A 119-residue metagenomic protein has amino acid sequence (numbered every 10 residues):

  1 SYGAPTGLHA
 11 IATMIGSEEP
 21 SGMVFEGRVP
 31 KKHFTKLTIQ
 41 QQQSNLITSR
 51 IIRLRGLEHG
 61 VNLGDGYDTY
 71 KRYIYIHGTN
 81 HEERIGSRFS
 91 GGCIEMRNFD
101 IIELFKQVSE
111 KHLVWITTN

Functional and structural regions predicted by a protein language model:
S1-I15, E19: Electropositive
S21-N119: Exported/periplasmic cell-wall-interacting domains
